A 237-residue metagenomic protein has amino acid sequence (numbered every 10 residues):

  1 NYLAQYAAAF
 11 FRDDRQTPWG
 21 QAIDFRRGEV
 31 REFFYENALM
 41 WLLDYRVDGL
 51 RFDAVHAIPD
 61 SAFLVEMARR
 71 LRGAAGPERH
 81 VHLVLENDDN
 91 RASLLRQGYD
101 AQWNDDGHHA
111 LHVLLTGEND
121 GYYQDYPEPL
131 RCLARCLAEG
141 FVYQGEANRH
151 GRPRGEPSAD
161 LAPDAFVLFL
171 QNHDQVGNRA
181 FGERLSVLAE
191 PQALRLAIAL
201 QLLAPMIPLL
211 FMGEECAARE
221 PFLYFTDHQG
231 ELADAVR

Functional and structural regions predicted by a protein language model:
N1-H82, S93-L94: Substrate-binding/active-site clefts of carbohydrate-active enzymes
A68-R237: Conserved alpha/beta catalytic core and glycan-binding cleft of carbohydrate-active enzymes
